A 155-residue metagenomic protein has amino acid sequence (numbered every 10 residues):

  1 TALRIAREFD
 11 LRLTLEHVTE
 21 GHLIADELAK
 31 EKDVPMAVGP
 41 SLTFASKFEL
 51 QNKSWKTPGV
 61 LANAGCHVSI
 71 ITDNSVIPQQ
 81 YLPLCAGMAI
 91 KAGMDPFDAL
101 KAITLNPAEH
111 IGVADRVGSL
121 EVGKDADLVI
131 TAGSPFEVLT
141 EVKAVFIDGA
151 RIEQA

Functional and structural regions predicted by a protein language model:
T1-D10: Conserved, well-ordered alpha-helix/loop/beta-strand core segments that scaffold catalytic motifs
L3, A25-D26, P58: Short amphipathic alpha-helical segments and helix-helix/interface helices
E8, A29-P35, G39-T131: His/Asp/Glu-enriched, well-ordered alpha-helical/loop segment that forms or immediately abuts the divalent-metal
R12-E20, A45-K47: Catalytic beta/alpha-barrel core
H17-V18, G39-S41, T72-D73, A132-G133 (+2 more regions): Fold-independent oxyanion-binding glycine-rich loops and adjacent beta-strand/coil segments at enzyme active sites
E20, I77, E137: Glycine-/small-residue-rich active-site loops that bind phosphorylated ligands and cofactors
E20-E31: Active-site-adjacent beta->alpha loops and helix N-cap segments on the catalytic face of soluble alpha/beta enzymes
E121-A155: C-terminal cap of metal-dependent C-N hydrolases
